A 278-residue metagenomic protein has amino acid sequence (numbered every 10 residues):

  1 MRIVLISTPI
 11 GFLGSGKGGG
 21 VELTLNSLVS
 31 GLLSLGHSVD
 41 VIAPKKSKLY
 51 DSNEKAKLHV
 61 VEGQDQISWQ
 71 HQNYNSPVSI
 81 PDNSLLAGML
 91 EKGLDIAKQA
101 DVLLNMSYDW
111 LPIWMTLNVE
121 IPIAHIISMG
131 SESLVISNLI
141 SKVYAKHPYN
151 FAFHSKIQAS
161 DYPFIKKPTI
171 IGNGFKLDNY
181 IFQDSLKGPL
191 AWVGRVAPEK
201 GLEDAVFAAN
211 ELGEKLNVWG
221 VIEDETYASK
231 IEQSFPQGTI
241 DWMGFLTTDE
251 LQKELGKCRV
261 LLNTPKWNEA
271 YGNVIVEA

Functional and structural regions predicted by a protein language model:
M1-E277: Catalytic cores of nucleotide-sugar-dependent glycosyltransferases that transfer UDP/GDP/TDP-activated
